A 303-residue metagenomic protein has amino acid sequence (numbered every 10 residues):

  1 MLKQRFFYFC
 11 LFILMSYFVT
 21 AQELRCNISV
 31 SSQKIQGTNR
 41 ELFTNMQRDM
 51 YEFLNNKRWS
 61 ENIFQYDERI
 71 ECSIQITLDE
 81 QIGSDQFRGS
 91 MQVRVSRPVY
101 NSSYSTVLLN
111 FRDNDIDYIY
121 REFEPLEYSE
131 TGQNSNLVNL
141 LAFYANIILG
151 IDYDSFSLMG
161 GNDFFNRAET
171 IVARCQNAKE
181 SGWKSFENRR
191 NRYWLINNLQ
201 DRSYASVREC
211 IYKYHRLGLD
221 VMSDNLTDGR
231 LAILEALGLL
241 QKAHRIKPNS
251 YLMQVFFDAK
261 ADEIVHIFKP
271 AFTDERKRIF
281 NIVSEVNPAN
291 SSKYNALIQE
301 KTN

Functional and structural regions predicted by a protein language model:
M1-L24: Bacterial Sec-dependent N-terminal signal peptides
Q22-R88, V99-N101: Start-of-domain marker
S29, I211-Y212, R216-N303: A cross-kingdom marker for long, charged
Q33-R40, E127-S135, R245-I246: Second-shell loop/turn segments in exported
Y51-W59, G150-Y153, V265, K269: Sec-exported extracytoplasmic/periplasmic mature domains
D85-N197: Acidic/His-rich structured neighborhood in mature extracellular/periplasmic domains
G160-M253: Flexible, glycine-rich surface segments
